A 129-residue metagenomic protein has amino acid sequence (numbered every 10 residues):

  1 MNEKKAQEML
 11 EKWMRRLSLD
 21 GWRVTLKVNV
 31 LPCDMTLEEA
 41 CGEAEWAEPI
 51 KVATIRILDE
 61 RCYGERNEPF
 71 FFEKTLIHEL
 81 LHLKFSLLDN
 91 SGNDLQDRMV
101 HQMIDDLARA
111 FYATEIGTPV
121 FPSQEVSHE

Functional and structural regions predicted by a protein language model:
M1-E48, E65-E68: A metal-dependent hydrolase signature that marks the N-terminal structural subdomain at the beginning of catalytic folds
N2, A6, E73, V100: Hydrophobic (often cysteine-bearing) scaffold residues that line and stabilize catalytic clefts of nucleotide/cofactor
L26, I55, L76-I77: Hydrophobic beta-strand residues in large extracellular and virion-surface proteins
L26, V30, G42, P69-F71 (+3 more regions): Generic preference for flexible, low-structure residues
T36-F70, L83-L87, S91, Q96-V100: Active-site scaffold of zinc-dependent metalloenzymes
F71-L80: Short alpha-helical catalytic segment bearing the HExxH-like zincin motif of zinc-dependent metalloproteases
E79-K84, L107, F111: Amphipathic alpha-helical segments in well-ordered regions
N90-E129: Post-HExxH zinc-binding segment in Zn-dependent metallohydrolases
